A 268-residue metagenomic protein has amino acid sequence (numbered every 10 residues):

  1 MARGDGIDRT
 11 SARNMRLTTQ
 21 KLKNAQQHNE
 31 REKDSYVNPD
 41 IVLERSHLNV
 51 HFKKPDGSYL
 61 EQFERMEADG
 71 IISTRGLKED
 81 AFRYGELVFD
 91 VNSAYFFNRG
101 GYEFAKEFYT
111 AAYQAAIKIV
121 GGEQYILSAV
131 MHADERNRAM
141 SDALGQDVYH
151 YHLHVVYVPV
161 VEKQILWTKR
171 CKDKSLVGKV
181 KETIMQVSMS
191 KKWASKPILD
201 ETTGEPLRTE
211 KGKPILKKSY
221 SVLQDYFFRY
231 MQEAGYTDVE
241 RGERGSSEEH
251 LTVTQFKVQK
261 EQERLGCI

Functional and structural regions predicted by a protein language model:
M1-Q262, G266-C267: N-terminal nicking endonuclease/strand-transfer module with a His-rich metal-binding environment and a catalytic Tyr
